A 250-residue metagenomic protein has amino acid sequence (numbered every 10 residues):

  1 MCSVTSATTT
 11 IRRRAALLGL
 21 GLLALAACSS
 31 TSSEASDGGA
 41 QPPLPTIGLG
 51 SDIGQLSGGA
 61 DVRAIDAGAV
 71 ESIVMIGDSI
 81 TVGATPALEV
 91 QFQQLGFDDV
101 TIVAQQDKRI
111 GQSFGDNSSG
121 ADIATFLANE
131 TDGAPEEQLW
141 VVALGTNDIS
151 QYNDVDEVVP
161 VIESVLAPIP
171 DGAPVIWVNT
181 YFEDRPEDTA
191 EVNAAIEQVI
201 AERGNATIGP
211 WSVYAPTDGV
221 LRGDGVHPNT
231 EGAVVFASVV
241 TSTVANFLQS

Functional and structural regions predicted by a protein language model:
S6-L20: N-terminal secretory signal peptides and thylakoid transit peptides that target proteins across membranes
L25-A27: C-terminal motif of bacterial Sec signal peptides marking the signal peptidase cleavage site
S29-D37: Bacterial lipoprotein signal-peptidase II cleavage site
G39-S72, L95: N-terminal low-complexity, Pro/Thr/Ser-rich intrinsically disordered segments that act as propeptides or flexible
S51, S79, N229: Ser/Thr-glycine-rich phosphate-binding loops at phosphate-binding pockets of nucleotides, nucleotide cofactors
G68-I76, I80-P160, A190: Conserved SGNH/GDSL esterase-like catalytic core that processes O-acyl groups on lipids and polysaccharides
D122-S250: Alpha-helical cap/lid subdomain in secreted, periplasmic, or secretory-pathway luminal O-acyl-processing enzymes
